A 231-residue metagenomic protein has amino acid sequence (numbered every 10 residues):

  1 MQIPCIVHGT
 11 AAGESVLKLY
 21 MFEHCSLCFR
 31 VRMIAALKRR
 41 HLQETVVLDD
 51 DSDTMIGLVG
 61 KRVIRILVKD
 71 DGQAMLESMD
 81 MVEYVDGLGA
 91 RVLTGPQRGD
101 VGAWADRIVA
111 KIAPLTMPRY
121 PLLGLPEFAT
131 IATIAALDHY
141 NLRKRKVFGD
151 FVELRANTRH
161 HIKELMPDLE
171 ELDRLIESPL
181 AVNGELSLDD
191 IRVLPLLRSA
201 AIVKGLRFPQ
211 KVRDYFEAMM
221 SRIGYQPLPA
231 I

Functional and structural regions predicted by a protein language model:
M1-H139, S178: GST-like domain detector, emphasizing the conserved glutathione-binding G-site in the N-terminal thioredoxin-like
I3-I6, L186, Y225-L228: Hydrophobic transmembrane signal anchors and adjacent membrane-proximal interface regions, especially in viral
A36, I202, S221: Short polybasic/polar patches that bind polyanions
L93-P96, A181-E185, L228-A230: Short, hydrophobic secondary-structure boundary micro-motifs
I108, D214-A230: Short, mixed-charge aromatic SLiMs
A110-A218: GST-like fold's C-terminal all-alpha helical module
